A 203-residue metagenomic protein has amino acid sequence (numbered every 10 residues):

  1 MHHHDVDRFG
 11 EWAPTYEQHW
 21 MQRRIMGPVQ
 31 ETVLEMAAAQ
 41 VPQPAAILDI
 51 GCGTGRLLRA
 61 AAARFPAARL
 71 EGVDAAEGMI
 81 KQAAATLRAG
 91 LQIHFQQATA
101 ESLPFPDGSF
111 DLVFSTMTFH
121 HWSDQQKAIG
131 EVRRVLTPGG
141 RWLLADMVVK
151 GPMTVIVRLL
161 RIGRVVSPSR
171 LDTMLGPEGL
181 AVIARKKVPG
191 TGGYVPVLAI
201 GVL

Functional and structural regions predicted by a protein language model:
M1-V41, R56-A60, M79: Conserved class I S-adenosyl-L-methionine
H3, W20-Q22, L143-L198: C-terminal alpha-helical "lid/dimerization" subdomain adjacent to the S-adenosyl-L-methionine
A46, G140-R141: Short glycine-centered segments of the SAM/dcSAM-binding site in methyltransferase folds
L48-I50, T54-S102: Class I SAM-dependent methyltransferase SAM/SAH-binding core
F114: A conserved beta-strand element that flanks and buttresses the S-adenosyl-L-methionine
M117-T118: Short catalytic micro-motifs in class I SAM-dependent methyltransferases
Q126-P138: A short glycine-rich, Lys/Arg-flanked "PGG" loop and its adjoining helix->strand segment in the class I
A199-L203: C-terminal lobe and adjacent flexible extensions of AdoMet/dcAdoMet transferase-like proteins
